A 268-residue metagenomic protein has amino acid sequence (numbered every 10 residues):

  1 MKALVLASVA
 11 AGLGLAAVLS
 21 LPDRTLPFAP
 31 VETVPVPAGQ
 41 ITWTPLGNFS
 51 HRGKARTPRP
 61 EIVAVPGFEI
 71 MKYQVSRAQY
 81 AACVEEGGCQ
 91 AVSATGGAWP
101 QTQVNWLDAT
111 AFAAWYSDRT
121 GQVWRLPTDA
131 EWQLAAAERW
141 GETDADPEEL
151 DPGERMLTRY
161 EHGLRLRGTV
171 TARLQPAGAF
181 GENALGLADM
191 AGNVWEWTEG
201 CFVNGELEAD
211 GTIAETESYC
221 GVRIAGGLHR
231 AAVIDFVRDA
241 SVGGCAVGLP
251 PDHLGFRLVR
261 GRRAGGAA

Functional and structural regions predicted by a protein language model:
K2-P22, P27, E182-N183, E217-A268: Disulfide-stabilized, aromatic/cysteine-rich ligand-recognition loop
L26-A91, P100-L107, G192: A short glycine-rich, aromatic-capped structural motif
P37-A38, P45, G67, K72 (+5 more regions): Pocket-edge structural micro-motifs
Q40-W43, G47-F49, Q90, G141 (+4 more regions): Active-site/binding-pocket entry motifs
F49-R59, A184, S241-V247: Short, P/G- and charge-enriched loop/turn segments at secondary-structure junctions
R59-P60, P176-A179, A246-P250: Short Gly/Pro-enriched turn/cap motifs at secondary-structure boundaries
E61, P66-F68, L185, R223 (+1 more regions): Residue-level detector of short, conserved catalytic/binding motifs and their immediate flanks
T95-A98, W106-G243: Functional-site microenvironments in short loops/helix caps that host divalent-cation chemistry
